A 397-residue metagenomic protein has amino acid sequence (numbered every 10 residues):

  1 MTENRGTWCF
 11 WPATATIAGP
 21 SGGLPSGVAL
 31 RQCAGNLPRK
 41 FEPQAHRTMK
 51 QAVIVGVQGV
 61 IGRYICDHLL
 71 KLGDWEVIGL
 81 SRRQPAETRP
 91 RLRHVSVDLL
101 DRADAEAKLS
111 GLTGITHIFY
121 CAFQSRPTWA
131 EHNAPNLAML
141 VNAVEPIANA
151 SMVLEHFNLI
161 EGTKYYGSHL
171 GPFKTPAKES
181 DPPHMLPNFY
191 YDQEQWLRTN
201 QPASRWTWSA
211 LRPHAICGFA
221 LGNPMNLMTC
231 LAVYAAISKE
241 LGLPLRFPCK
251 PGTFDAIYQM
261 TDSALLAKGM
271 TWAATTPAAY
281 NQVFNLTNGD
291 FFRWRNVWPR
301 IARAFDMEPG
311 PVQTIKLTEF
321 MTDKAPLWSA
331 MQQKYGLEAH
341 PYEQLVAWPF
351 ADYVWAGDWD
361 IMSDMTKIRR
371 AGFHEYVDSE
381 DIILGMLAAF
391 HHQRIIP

Functional and structural regions predicted by a protein language model:
M1-F41: AMP-binding adenylation
A52-L72: N-terminal Rossmann NAD(P)H-binding glycine-rich loop of SDR-like oxidoreductase domains
P85-T88, R93-N142: NAD(P)H-binding glycine-rich loop region in Rossmannoid oxidoreductase-like domains and their noncatalytic homologs
I118-Y120, E131-F189, S209: Conserved Rossmann-fold NAD(P)-dependent oxidoreductase catalytic core, especially the SDR/UDP-sugar
P183-L211: Active-site Tyr-X1-5-Lys
S204, I216-Y234, A264, W272-F284 (+1 more regions): Glycine/proline-rich active-site loop of Rossmann-fold NAD(P)-dependent oxidoreductases
V233-T261: A conserved pocket-lining segment of Rossmann-fold NAD(P)-dependent short-chain dehydrogenase/reductase
L266-A351, D364-T366, R370, L387-R394: Mid/C-terminal beta-alpha module of Rossmann-like enzyme folds, strongest in SDR-family dehydrogenases/epimerases
